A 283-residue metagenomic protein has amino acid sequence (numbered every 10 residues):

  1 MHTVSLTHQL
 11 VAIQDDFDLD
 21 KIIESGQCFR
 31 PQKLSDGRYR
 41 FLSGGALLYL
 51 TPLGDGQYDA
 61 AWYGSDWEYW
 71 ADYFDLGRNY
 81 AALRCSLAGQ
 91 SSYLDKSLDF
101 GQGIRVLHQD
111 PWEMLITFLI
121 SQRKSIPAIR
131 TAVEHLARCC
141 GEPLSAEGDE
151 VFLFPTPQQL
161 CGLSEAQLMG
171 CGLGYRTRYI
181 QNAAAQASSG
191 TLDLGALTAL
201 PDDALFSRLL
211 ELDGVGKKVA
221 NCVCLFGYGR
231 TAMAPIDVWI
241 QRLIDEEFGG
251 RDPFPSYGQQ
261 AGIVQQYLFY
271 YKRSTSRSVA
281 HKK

Functional and structural regions predicted by a protein language model:
M1-K283: HhH-family (HhH-GPD) DNA N-glycosylase catalytic core used in base-excision repair
